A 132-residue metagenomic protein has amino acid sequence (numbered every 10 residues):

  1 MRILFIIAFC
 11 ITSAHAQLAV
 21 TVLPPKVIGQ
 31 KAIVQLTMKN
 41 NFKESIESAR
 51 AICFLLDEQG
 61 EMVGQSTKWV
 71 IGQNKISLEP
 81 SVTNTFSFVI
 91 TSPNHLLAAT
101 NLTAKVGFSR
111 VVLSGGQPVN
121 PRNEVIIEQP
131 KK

Functional and structural regions predicted by a protein language model:
I3-A14: Sec-dependent N-terminal signal peptides
A14-Q35, N41, V125-K131: Low-complexity, acidic Ser/Thr/Pro/Gly-rich terminal tails and inter-domain linkers that flank the onset of structured
L23-P25, I46, G72-L78: Beta-strand-rich interaction surfaces with strong enrichment in secreted/lumenal proteins
M38-N40, L55, I90, V111: Hydrophobic beta-strand positions in extracellular immunoglobulin-like domains
E44-M62: Short acidic, flexible loop segments centered on an aromatic residue
G60-S66, V119-P121: Surface-exposed loop/edge segments in extracytoplasmic proteins
V63-L96: Intrinsically disordered, low-complexity Pro/Gly/Ser/Thr-rich segments with frequent PxxP/GP/PP motifs and embedded
V89-K132: Terminal connector regions
